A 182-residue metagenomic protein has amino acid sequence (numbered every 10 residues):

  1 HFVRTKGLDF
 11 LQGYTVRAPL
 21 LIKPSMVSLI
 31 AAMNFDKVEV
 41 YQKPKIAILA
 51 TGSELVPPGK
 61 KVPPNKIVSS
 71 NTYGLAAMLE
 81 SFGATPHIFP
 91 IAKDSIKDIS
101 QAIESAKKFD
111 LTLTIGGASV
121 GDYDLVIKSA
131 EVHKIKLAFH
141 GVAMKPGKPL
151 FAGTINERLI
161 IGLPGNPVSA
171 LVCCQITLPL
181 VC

Functional and structural regions predicted by a protein language model:
H1-I88: Short, glycine/charged-enriched hinge/interface segments at domain edges or termini
V3, A32-F35, K97-Q101, K148-P149: A generic local structural motif
T5, R17-A18, P58, T114-G116 (+2 more regions): Thr-Gly-centered strand-to-loop micro-motif
F10, S129-C182: Flexible glycine/proline-rich
Y14, V27-A31, I46, Y73-E80 (+8 more regions): Predominant activation on well-ordered alpha-helical scaffold segments within soluble catalytic domains
S53-E54, G117-V120, G165: Short glycine-rich anion-binding loops that position phosphate/pyrophosphate groups of nucleotides and phosphorylated
K66-T72, A92-K97, H140-P149: A general structural motif
A76-V132: N-terminal small/polar loop signature for handling phosphorylated ligands or for N-terminal nucleophile
